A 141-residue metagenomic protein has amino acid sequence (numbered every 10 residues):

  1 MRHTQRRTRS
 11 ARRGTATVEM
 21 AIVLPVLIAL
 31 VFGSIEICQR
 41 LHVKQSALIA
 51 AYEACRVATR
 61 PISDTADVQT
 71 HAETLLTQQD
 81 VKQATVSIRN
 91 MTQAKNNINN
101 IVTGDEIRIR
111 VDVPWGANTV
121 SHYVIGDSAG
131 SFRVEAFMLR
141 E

Functional and structural regions predicted by a protein language model:
R2-H3, Y52, R56-E141: Short, conserved structural patches
R2-L76: Alpha-helical assembly-interface signal, strongest on the long, hydrophobic N-terminal helix that forms
